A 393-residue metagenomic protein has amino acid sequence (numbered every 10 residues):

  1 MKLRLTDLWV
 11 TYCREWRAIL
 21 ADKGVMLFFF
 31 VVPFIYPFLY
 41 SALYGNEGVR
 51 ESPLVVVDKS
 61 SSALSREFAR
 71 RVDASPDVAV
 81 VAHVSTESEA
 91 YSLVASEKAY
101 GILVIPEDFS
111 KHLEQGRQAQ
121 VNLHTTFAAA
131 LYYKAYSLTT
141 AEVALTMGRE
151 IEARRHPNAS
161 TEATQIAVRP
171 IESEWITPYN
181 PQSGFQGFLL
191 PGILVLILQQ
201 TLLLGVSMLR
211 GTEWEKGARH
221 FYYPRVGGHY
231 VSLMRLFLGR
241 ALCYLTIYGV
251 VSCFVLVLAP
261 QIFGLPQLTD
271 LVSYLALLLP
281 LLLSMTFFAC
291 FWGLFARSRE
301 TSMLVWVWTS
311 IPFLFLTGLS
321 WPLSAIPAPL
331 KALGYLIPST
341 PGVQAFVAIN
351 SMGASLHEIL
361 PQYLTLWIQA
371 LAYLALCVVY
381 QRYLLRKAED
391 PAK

Functional and structural regions predicted by a protein language model:
M1-Q186, Y383, D390-K393: Extracytoplasmic/periplasmic domains immediately adjacent to an N-terminal transmembrane anchor in multi-pass membrane
L5, W9-C13, G187, H229-L242 (+3 more regions): Alpha-helical membrane-protein architecture signal
F28-F29, P191, L238-G239, S302-V305: Hydrophobic core positions of alpha-helical segments in small-molecule transporters and transporter systems
F29-F30, G187-F188, W308-T309, G334: Hydrophobic alpha-helical transmembrane segments of integral membrane proteins, especially lipid-exposed positions
I35-F38, I176-A259: Hydrophobic alpha-helical transmembrane segments of multi-pass membrane transport proteins
L39-Y40, S61, A82, S92 (+3 more regions): Membrane-spanning alpha-helical segments of multipass transporters and channels
L103, L138, L204-T212, K216 (+3 more regions): Short helix-terminus and kink motifs of transmembrane alpha helices, predominantly at the cytoplasmic interface
T161-E172, A218, L336-V347: Peri-membrane helix termini and adjoining interfacial loops of integral membrane proteins
